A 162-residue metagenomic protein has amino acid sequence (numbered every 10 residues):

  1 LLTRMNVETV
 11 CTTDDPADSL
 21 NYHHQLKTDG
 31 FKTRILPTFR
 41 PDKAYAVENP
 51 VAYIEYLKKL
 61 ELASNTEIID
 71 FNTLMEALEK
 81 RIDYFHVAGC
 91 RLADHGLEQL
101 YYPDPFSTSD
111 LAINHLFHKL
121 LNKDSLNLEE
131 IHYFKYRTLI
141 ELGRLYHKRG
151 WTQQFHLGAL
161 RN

Functional and structural regions predicted by a protein language model:
L1, R161-N162: Short, intrinsically disordered, charge-balanced linker/junction segments flanking boundaries in proteins
L1-R149: Metal-cofactor-binding active-site regions of metalloenzymes
T152-L160: Histidine-centered catalytic micro-motifs
